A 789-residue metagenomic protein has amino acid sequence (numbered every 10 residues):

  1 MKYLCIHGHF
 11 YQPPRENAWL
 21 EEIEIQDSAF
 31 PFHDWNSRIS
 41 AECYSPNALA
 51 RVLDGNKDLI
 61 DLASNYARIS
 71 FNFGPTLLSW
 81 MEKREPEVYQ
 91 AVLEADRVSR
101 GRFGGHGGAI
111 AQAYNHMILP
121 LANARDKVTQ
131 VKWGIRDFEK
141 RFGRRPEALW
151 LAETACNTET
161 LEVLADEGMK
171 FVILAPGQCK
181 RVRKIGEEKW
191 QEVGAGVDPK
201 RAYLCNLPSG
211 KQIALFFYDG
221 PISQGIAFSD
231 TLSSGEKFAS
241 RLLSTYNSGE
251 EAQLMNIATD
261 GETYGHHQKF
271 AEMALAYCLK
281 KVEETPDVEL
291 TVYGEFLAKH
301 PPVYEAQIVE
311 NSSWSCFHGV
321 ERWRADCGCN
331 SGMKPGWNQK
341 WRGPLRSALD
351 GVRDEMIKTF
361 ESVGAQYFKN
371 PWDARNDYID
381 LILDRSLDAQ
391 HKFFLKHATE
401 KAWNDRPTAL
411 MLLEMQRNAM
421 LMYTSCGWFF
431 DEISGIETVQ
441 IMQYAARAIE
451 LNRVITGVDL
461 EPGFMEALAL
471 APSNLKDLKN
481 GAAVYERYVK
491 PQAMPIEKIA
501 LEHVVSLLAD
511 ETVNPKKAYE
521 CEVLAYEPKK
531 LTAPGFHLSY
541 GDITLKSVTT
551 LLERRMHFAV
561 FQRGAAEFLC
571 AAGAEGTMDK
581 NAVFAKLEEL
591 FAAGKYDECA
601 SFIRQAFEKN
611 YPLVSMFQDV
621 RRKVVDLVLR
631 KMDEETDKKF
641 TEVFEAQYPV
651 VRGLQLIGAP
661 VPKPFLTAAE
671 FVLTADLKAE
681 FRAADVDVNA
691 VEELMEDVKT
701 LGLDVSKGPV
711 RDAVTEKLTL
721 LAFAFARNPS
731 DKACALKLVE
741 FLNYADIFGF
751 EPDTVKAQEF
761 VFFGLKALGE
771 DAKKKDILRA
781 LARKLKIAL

Functional and structural regions predicted by a protein language model:
M1-G55, T76, W190-L508, P534 (+5 more regions): Active-site and substrate-binding clefts of carbohydrate-active enzymes
Y3-G8, P13-R125, T129-Q130, E147-L151 (+2 more regions): Short, well-structured secondary-structure segments
A63, M81-E85, G177-C179, R183-V197 (+1 more regions): Extended, Lys/Arg-enriched charged tracts that mediate electrostatic binding to polyanionic substrates
Q90-F103, G107-G108, K132, R144 (+3 more regions): Acidic, His- and aromatic-enriched active-site or binding-groove loops in soluble protein domains that engage sugars
H116, R145-C156, D260-Y264, S434-V439: Conserved short loop/turn motifs at secondary-structure junctions
K127-L151, L243-N256: CE4/NodB-like, metal-dependent polysaccharide N-deacetylase domain that modifies extracellular/periplasmic N-acetylated
M442-N452, P472-D477, L569-A571, K699 (+2 more regions): Eukaryote-specific, cytoplasm-facing alpha-helical/coiled-coil scaffolding segments in long proteins
V650-L789: Extended alpha-helical scaffold segments
